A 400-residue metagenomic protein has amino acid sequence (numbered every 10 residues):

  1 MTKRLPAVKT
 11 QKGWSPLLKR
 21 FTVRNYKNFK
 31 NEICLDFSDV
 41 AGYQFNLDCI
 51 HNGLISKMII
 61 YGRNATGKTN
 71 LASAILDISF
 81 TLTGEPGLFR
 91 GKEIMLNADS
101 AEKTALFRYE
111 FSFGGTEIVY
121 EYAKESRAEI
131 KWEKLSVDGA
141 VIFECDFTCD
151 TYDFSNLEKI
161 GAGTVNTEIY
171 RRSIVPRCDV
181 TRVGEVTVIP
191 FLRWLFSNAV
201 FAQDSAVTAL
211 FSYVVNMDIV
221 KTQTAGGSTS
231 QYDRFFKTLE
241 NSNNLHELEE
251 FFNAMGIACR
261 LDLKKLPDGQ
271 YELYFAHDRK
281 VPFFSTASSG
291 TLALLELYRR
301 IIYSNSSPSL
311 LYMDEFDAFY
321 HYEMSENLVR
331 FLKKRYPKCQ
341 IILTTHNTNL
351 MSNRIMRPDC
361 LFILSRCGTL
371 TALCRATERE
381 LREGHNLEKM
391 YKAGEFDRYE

Functional and structural regions predicted by a protein language model:
T2-D77: Pre-Walker A-like glycine/lysine-rich segment at the N-terminus of P-loop NTPase domains
L5-K19, S307, N327-E400: C-terminal lobe/lid and adjacent interdomain/linker elements of RecA-like ASCE P-loop ATPase modules
V8, G13, R24, K221-T286: Extended helical coiled-coil dimerization/tether regions that scaffold and oligomerize large DNA-maintenance assemblies
Y26, E315-F319, T348: Conserved Walker B
G53-I59, A72-S126: Conserved P-loop NTP-binding catalytic core
M58-A65, P267-I302, L310, F316-Y320: Conserved ABC ATPase signature
K124-I257: Electropositive, glycine-dotted interaction segments that contact anionic polymers or phosphate-rich ligands
H321-E326: Short alpha-helix of the ABC ATPase nucleotide-binding domain corresponding to the H-loop/switch region
